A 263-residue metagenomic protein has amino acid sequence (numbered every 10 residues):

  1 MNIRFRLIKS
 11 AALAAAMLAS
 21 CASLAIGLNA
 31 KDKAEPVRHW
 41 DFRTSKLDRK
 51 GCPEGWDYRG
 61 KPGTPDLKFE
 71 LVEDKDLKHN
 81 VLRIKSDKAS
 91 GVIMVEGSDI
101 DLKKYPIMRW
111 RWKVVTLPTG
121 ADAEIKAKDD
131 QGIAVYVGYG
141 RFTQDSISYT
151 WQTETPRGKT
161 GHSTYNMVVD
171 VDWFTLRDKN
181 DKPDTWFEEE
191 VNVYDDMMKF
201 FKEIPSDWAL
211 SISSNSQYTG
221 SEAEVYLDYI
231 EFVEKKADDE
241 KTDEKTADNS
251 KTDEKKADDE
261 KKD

Functional and structural regions predicted by a protein language model:
N2-A12: Bacterial N-terminal signal peptides that target proteins for export
I26-G60: Extracellular carbohydrate-recognition regions
F42, L210, D228-F232: Extracellular beta-strand elements of beta-rich domains used for carbohydrate recognition/degradation or cell-matrix
E70-V92: Short carbohydrate-recognition loop motifs
G97-M108, N180-P183: Extracellular/lumenal carbohydrate-interaction signature centered on repeated Trp-anchored short motifs
R111-L117, G140, Y194: Solvent-exposed strand-to-loop "edge" motifs in beta-rich extracellular domains
K128-D170: Extracellular/luminal beta-rich ligand-recognition and adhesion surfaces characterized by aromatic-Gly/Pro-enriched
D130-V135, M167-K179, P183-E224: Extracellular beta-strand ligand-recognition surfaces/modules
